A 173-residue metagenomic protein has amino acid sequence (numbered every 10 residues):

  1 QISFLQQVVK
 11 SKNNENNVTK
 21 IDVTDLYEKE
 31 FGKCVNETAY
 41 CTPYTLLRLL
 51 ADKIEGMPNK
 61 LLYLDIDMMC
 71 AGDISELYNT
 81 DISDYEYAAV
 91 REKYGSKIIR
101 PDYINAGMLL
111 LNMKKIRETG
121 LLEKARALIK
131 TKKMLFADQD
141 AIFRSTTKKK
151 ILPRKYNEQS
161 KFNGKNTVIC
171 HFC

Functional and structural regions predicted by a protein language model:
Q1-L5: Short, charged/polar "capping" segments at the starts of alpha-helices and the immediately preceding loops
Q6, S75-E76, L122: Short amphipathic alpha-helical segments
V8-I54: Active-site-proximal specificity loops/subdomain of glycosyltransferases
K12-E15, I82-S83, T146-T147, G164: Short, well-ordered coil/turn elements that cap or connect secondary structure elements
K20, T24, Y44-K93, P101-Y103 (+1 more regions): GT-A fold catalytic core of metal-dependent nucleotide-sugar glycosyltransferases, centered on the diacidic
V23-G32, G95-S96, N157-K161: A short acidic, often aromatic-flanked loop/helix-cap motif at beta-alpha or helix-coil junctions that lines enzyme
A39-C41, I98-P101, T131-M134: Short Gly/Pro-enriched turn/cap motifs at secondary-structure boundaries
R91-K93, Y103-C173: Catalytic core and acceptor-binding pocket of nucleotide-sugar-dependent glycosyltransferases
